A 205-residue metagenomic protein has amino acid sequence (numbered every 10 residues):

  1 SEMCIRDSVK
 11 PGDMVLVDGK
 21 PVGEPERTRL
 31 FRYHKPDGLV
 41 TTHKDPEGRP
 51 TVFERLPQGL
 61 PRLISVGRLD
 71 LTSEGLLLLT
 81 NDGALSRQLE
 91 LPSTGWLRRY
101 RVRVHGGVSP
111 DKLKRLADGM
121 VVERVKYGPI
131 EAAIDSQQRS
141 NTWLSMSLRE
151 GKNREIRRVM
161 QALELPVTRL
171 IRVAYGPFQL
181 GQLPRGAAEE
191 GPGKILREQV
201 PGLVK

Functional and structural regions predicted by a protein language model:
S1-E2, R6-K205: Basic, flexible Lys/Arg- and Gly-enriched helix-loop patches that mediate nucleic-acid binding at interfaces with rRNA
